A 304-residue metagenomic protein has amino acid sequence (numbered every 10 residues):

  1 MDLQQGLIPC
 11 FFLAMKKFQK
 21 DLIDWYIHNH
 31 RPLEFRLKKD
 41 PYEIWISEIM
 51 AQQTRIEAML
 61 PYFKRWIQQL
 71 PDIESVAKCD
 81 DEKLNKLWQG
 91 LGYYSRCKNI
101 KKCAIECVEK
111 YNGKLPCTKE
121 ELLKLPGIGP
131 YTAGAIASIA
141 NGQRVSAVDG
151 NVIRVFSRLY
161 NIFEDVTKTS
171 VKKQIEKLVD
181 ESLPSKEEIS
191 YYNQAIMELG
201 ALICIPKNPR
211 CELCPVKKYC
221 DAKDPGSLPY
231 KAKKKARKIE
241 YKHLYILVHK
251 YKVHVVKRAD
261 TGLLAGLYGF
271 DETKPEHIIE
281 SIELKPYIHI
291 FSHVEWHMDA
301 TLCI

Functional and structural regions predicted by a protein language model:
D2-R31, L37, A201-I304: Intrinsically disordered, low-complexity, charged terminal extensions of DNA damage-control enzymes
F12-D21, W25-R210, V216-Y219, P225: Catalytic cores of DNA base-excision repair glycosylases
